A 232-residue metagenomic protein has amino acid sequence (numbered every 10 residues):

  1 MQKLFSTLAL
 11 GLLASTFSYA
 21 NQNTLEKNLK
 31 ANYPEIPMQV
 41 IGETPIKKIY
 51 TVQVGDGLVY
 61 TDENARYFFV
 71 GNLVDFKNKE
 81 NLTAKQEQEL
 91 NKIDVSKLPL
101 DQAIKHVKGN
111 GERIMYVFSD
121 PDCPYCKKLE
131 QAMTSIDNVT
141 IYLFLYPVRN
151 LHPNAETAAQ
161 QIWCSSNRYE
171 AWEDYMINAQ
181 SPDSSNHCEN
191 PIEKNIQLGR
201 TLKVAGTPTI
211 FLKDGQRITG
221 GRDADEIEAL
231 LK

Functional and structural regions predicted by a protein language model:
F5-T7, Y19-T157, D174-I177, S181-T207 (+1 more regions): Extracytoplasmic thiol/disulfide redox context detector
T7-S15: Bacterial N-terminal signal peptides
G55, K213-D214: Short strand-coil-strand connectors
L58, Q216-R217: Short, solvent-exposed loop/turn motifs
A158-E170: Acidic, Ser/Thr-rich peripheral helices and adjacent loops at domain boundaries
I162, I218-G220: Short acidic-hydrophobic, aromatic-tinged amphipathic segments that line or gate anion-handling sites
